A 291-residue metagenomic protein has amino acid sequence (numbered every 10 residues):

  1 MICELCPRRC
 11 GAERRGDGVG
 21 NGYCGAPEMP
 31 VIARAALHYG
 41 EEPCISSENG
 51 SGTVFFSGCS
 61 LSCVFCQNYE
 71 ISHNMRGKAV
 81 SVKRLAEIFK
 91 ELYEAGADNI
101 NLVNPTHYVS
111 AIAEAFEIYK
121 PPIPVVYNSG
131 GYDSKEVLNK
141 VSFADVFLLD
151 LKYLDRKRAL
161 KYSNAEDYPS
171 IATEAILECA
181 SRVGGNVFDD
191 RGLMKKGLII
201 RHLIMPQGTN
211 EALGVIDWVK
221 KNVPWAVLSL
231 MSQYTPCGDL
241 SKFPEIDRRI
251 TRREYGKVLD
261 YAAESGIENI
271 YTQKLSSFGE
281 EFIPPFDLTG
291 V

Functional and structural regions predicted by a protein language model:
M1-V19, G185-V291: Auxiliary Fe-S-binding modules of radical SAM enzymes
G20, C24-F147, D155-K157: Conserved Radical SAM active-site core
G52, I100, V125-Y127, F147-L149 (+3 more regions): Hydrophobic faces of well-ordered beta-strands that scaffold small-molecule active sites in alpha/beta enzyme cores
S72, V109, Y132-S134, L151-P169 (+3 more regions): Conserved radical SAM core fold
Y93-I118, L160-K161, D167-Y168, E174-L177 (+1 more regions): Conserved glycine-rich "GG(E/T)P / GGGxP" loop and the immediately following alpha-helix in the radical SAM core
E114-P124, E174-C179, R252-V258: Alpha-helix-loop-beta-strand connector modules within alpha/beta enzyme cores
F116-E117, V141-S142, S163-E166, P284-T289: Short low-complexity, flexible loop/linker segments enriched in glycine and/or proline with clustered acidic
S134-G192: Aromatic-anchored, glycine/proline-accented short structural segments that stabilize local strand-turns or short
